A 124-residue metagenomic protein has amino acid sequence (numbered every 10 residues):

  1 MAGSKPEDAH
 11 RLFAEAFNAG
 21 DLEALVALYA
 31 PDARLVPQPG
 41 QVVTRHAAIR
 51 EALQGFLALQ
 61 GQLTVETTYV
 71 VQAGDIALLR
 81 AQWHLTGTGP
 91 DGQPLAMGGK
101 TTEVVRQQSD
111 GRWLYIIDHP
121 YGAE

Functional and structural regions predicted by a protein language model:
A2-A9, L22-G74, A96: A solvent-exposed, acidic/Ser-Thr-rich amphipathic alpha-helical stretch
G74-L85: A short hydrophobic beta-strand element
T86-A96: Short, cysteine-centered beta-strand-loop-beta hairpins and adjacent loop/turn segments enriched in charged/polar
G98-E124: Short beta-strand edge/turn micro-motifs at domain boundaries
